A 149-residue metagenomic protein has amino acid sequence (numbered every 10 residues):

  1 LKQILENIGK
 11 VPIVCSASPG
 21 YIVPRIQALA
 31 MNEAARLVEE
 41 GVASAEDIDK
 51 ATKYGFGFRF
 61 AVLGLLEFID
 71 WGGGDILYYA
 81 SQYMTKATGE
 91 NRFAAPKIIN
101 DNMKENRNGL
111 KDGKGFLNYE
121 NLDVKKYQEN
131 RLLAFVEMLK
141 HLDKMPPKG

Functional and structural regions predicted by a protein language model:
K2-I4: Rossmann-fold NAD(P)-binding glycine/threonine-rich loop
E6-A17, E39-E40, A45-G149: NAD(P)-dependent Rossmann-like dehydrogenase/reductase catalytic/cofactor-binding core
K10, Q27-M31: Structural/interface elements that position substrates and couple domains in central-metabolism enzymes
G20-I26, G41: Glycine-rich phosphate/pyrophosphate-binding loop and the adjoining helix
I22-V23, A30, G72-I76: Mid-domain beta-loop-alpha active-site segment that forms a flexible, acidic cofactor/metal-binding surface
A34: Conserved binding/recognition cores within well-folded domains
